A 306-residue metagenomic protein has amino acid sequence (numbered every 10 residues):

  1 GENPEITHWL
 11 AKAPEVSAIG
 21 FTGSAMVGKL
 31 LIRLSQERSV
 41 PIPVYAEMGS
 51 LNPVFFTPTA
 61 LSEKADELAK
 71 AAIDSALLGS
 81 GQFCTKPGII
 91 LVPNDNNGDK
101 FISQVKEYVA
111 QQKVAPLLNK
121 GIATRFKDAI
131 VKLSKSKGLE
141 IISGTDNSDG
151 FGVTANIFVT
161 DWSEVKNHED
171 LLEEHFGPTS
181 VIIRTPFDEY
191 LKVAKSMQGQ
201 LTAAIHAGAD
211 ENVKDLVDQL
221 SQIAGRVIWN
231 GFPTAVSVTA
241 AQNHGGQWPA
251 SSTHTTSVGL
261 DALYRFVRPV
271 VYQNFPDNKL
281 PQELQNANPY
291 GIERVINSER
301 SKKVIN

Functional and structural regions predicted by a protein language model:
G1-D74, L91, D95-G98, K303-I305: Rossmann-like NAD(P) dinucleotide-binding subdomain of oxidoreductase/dehydrogenase enzymes
N3-E5, V16, S24-M26, L51 (+10 more regions): Short, glycine-/Ser/Thr-/acidic-enriched flexible segments
L10-P14, P58-K64, I130-V131, A155-N156 (+2 more regions): Short, surface-exposed amphipathic charged segments that create phosphate/polyanion-binding patches used for binding
P14, A18, S35-S39, A72-S80 (+9 more regions): Structural signal for hydrophobic packing residues in well-ordered secondary-structure cores of soluble enzyme domains
K70, V92-L201: NAD(P)-dependent aldehyde/semialdehyde dehydrogenase
Q82-C84: Extended low-complexity, polyampholyte segments enriched in Ser/Thr/Pro and acidic residues
S148-F151, F187-L280: C-terminal core of ALDH-fold dehydrogenases
L280-N306: Extended hydrophobic packing segments that form well-structured cores
